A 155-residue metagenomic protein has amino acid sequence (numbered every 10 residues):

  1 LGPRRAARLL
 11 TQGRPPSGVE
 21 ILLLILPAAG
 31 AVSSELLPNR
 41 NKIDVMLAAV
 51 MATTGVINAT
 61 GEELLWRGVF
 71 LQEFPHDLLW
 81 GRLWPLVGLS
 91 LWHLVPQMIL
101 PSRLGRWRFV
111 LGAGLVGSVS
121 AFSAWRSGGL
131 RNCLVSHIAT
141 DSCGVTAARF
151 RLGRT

Functional and structural regions predicted by a protein language model:
L1, I21-L37: Hydrophobic core of alpha-helical transmembrane segments in multi-pass integral membrane proteins
L1-I21: Membrane-helix interface linkers and caps
A31, E35, V45-T155: Transmembrane helix-loop-helix hairpins at the membrane interface of multi-pass integral membrane proteins
N41: Catalytic phosphate/metal-binding cores of nucleic-acid and nucleotide-processing enzymes, i.e., regions that mediate
